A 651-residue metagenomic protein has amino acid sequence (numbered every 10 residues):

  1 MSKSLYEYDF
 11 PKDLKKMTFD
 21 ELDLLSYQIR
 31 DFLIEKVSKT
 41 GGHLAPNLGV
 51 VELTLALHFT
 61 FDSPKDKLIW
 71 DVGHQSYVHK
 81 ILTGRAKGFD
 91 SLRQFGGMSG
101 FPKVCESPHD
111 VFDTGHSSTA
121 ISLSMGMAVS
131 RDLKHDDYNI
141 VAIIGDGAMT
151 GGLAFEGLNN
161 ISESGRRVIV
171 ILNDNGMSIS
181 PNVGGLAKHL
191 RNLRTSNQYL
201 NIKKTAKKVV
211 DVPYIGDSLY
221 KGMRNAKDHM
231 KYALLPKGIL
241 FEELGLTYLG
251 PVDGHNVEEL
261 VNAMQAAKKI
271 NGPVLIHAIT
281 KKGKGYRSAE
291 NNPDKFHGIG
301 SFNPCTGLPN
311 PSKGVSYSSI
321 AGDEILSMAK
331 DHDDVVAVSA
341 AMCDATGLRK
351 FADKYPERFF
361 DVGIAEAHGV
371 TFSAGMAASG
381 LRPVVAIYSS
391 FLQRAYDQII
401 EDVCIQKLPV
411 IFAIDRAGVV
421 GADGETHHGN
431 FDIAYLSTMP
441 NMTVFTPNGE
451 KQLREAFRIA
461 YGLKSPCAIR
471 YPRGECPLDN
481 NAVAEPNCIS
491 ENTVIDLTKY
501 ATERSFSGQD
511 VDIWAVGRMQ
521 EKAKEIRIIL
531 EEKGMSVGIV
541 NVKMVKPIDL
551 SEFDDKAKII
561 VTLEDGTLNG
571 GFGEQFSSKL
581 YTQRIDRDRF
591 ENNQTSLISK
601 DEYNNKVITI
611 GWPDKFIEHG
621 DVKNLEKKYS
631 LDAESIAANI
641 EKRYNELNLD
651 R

Functional and structural regions predicted by a protein language model:
S2-I81, L240-L246, P251-V257, H277-T280: N-terminal amphipathic, basic-rich helices that act as targeting or association modules
S38, V50-F59, L123-A128, G152-N159 (+5 more regions): Short alpha-helical segments and helix-capping/turn motifs at coil-helix boundaries
H43-S164, D334-V335, A340, L348-R349: Cofactor-binding active-site loop characterized by glycine-rich and histidine/acidic residues
L48, W70-V72, I144-G145, L172-D174 (+5 more regions): Glycine-rich, histidine-containing beta strand-loop boundary motifs that form or position
S91-L123, L133-D137, E163-K295, L308-D353 (+7 more regions): Thiamine diphosphate
I140, I144-M149, L153-G157, G347 (+4 more regions): Extended, hydrophobic alpha-helical segments in both membrane/secreted and soluble proteins
S301-N303, S437-A482: Helix-enriched interaction subdomains in cytosolic or periplasmic regions, typified by TIR/SEFIR signaling/NADase cores
V362-G363, I387-Y388, T446-G449, L563-D565: Short beta->alpha connector loops at strand-helix junctions that form conserved, small/polar/Pro-enriched
